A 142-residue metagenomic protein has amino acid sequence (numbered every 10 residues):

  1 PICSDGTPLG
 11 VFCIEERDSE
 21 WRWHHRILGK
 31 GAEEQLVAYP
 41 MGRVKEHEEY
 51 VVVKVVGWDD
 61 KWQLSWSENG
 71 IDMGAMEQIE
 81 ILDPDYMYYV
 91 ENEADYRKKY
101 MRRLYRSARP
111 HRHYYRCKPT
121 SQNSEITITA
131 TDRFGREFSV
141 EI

Functional and structural regions predicted by a protein language model:
P1-W58, W62-S65, S107-S121, E125-E141: Binuclear metal-dependent phosphoesterase catalytic core
Q63-G70, Y96-K98: Change to "...patches in solvent-exposed regions of secreted, membrane-anchored, or virion-exposed structural
S67-N69, N92, N123: Detector for Asparagine
I71-M87: Short, surface-exposed loop motifs enriched in S/T, G, D/E and P with embedded aromatic residues
D83-C117: Aromatic sugar-binding surface patches on proteins that engage polysaccharides or sugar-phosphate polymers
